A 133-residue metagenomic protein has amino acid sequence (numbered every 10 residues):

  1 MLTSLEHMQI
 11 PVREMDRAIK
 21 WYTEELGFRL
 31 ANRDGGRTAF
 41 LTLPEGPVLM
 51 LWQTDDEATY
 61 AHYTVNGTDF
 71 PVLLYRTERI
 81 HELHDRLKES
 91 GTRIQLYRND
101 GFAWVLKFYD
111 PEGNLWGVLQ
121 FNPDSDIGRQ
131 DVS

Functional and structural regions predicted by a protein language model:
M1-E6, R29-L74, H84-Y109, Q120-S133: Vicinal oxygen chelate
V12-E14: Conserved beta-strand-loop-alpha-helix junction that forms the acyl-donor binding cleft
R17, I80-L83: Short, conserved charged micro-motifs
R17-A18, I94: Secondary-structure boundary/capping motif
A18, Y22-E25, L87, G113: Conserved active-site tyrosine of GNAT-family acetyltransferases
T77: A short, basic/aromatic alpha-helical/loop segment that forms part of the nucleotidyl-sugar donor-binding site
L115-V118: Short glycine-/small-residue motifs
